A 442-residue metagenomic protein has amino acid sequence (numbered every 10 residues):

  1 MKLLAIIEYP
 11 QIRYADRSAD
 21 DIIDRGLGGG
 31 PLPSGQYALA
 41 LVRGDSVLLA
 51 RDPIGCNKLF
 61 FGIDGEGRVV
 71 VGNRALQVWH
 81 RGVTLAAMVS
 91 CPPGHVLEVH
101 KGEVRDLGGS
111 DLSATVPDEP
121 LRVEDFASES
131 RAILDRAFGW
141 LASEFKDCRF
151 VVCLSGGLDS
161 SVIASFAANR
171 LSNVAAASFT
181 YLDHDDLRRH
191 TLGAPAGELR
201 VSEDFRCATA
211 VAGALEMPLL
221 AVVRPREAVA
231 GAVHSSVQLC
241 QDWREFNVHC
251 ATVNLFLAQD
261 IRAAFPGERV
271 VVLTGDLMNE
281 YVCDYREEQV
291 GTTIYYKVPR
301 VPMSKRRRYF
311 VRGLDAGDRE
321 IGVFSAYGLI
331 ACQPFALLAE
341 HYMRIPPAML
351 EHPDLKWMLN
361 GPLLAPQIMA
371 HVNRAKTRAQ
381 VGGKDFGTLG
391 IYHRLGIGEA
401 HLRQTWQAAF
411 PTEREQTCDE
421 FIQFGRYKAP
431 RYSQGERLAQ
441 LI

Functional and structural regions predicted by a protein language model:
M1-R224, S235-L239: Cysteine-centered catalytic environments shared across enzyme families
Q11-Y14, S46-V47, V83-T84, Q259-V271 (+2 more regions): Short helix-capping/linker segments at secondary-structure and domain boundaries
A19, F126, S130, L134 (+7 more regions): Hydrophobic (often cysteine-bearing) scaffold residues that line and stabilize catalytic clefts of nucleotide/cofactor
S34-Y37, K146-V151, A221-E287, M303-S325 (+5 more regions): Conserved adenosine/adenylate-binding substructure
I133, A137, C207-A214, F256 (+2 more regions): Amphipathic alpha-helical segments that form well-ordered structural scaffolds and often line/cohere around active
L182-I261, C283-P299, I345-E351: ATP-dependent adenylate-handling ligase core
L273, L277-P299, R308-T405: Mid-to-C-terminal catalytic subdomains of enzymes that bind/position adenosyl phosphate moieties or nucleic-acid
E399-I442: Acidic, carboxylate-rich catalytic segments that either coordinate divalent cations
